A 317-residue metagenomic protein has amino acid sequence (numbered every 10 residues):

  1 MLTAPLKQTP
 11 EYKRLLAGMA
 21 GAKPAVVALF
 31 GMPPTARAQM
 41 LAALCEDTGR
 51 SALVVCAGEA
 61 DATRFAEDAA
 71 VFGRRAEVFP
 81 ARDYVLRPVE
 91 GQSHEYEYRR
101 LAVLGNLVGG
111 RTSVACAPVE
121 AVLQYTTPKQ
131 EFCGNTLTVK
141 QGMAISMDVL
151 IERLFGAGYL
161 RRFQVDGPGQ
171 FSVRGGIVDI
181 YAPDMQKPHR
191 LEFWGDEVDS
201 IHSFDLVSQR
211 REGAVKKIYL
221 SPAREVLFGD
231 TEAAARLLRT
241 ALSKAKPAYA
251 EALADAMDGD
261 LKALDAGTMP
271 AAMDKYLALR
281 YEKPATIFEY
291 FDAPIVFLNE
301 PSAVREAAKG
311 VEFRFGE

Functional and structural regions predicted by a protein language model:
M1-E317: ASCE RecA-like P-loop NTPase motor cores that couple ATP hydrolysis to mechanical translocation on nucleic acids
